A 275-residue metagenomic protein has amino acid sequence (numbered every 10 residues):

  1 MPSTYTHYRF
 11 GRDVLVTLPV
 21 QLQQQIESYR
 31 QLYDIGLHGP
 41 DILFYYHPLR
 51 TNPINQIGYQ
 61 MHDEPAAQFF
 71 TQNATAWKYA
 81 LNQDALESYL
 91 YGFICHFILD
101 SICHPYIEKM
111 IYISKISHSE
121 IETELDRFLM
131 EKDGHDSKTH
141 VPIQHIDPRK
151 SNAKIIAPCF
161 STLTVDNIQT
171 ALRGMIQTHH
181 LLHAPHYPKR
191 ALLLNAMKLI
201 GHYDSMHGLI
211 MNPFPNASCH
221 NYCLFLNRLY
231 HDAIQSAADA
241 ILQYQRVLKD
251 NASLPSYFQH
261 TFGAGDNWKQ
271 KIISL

Functional and structural regions predicted by a protein language model:
M1-L90, I98-L275: N-terminal leader/auxiliary helical segments
C95: Aromatic-lined, polymer-binding surfaces characteristic of secreted/periplasmic polysaccharide-degrading enzymes
